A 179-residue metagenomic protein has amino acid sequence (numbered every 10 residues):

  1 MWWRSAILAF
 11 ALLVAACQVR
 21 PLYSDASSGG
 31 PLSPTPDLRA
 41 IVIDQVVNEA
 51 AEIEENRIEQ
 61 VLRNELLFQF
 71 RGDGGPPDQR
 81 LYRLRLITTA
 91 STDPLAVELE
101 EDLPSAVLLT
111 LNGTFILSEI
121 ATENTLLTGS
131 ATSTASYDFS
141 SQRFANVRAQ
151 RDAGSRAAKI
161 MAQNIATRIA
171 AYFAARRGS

Functional and structural regions predicted by a protein language model:
W2-R4, A9, L13-N64, A174-S179: A structural "domain/chain start" motif
V19, A50, D73, D93-P94 (+1 more regions): Short beta-strands and strand-coil junctions in structured, solvent-facing domains, enriched
E54, I58, S105, A149 (+2 more regions): Conserved acidic
N56-L81: N-terminal, post-signal-peptide region of Sec/Tat-exported proteins
D73, P77-S130, T134-D152: Surface-exposed short loop/turn segments
A145-S179: C-terminal/domain-edge helix-coil "capping" segments
